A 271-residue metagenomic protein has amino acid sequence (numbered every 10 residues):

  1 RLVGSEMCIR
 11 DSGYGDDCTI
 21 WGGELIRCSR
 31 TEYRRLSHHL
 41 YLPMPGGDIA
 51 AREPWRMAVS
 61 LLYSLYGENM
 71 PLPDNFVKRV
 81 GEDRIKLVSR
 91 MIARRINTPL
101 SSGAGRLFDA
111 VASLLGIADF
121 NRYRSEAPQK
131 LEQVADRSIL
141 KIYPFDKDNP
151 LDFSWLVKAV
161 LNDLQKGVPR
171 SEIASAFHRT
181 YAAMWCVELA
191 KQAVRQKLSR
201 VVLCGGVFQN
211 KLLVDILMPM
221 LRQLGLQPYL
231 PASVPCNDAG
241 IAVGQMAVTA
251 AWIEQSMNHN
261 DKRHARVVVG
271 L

Functional and structural regions predicted by a protein language model:
L2-I9: Short, small-residue-biased leader/transition segments that mark boundaries at the very start of proteins
E6, G23-R27, D109-A110: Short beta-strand scaffold segments in enzyme catalytic cores
D11, A104, V201-F208: Glycine-rich beta-strand-to-loop/alpha-helix junction loops that act as flexible
Y14-G15, T19-H39, R56, V77-L87 (+1 more regions): Flexible glycine/proline-rich, aromatic-decorated loop/lid segments
R35-D48, L72-D74, I92-I96, L226-A232: Short beta-alpha connecting loops at secondary-structure transitions that line or flank enzyme active sites
S60-S199, L212-P219: A contiguous, well-structured pocket-lining segment that forms one wall/lid of small-molecule binding clefts in soluble
M70-V77, M246-L271: Acidic, glycine/GT-rich loop-and beta-edge segments that sit at the periphery of enzyme/chaperone cores
R200, C204, K211, L217-I241: Conserved phosphate-binding/catalytic loops in two-lobed NTP-binding clefts
